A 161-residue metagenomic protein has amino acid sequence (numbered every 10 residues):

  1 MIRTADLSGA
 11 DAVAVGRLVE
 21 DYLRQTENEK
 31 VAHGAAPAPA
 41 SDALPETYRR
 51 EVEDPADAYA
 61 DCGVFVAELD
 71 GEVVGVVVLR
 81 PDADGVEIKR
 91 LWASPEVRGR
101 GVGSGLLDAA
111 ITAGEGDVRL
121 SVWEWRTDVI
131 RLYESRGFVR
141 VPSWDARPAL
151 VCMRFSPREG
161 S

Functional and structural regions predicted by a protein language model:
T4-K89, S94-P95, L107-A109, A113 (+2 more regions): Acetyl-CoA-dependent GNAT
V13, I130-R131: Alpha-helical elements of the RecA-like P-loop NTPase motor core of helicases
E27, V118-L120: C-terminal or late-domain output modules
P95-R98, L120-I130, A146-V151: Conserved beta-strand-loop-alpha-helix junction that forms the acyl-donor binding cleft
G101: Glycine-rich phosphate-binding loop
S104: Residues forming the Rossmann-fold NAD(P)(H) cofactor-binding site
Y133, F138: Conserved active-site tyrosine of GNAT-family acetyltransferases
